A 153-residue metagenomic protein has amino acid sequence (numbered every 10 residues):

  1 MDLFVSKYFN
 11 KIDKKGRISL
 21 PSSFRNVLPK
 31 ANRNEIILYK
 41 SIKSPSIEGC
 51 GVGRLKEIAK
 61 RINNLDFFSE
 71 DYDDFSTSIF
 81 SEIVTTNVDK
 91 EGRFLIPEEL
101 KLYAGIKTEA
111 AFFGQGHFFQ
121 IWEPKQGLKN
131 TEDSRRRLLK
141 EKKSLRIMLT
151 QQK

Functional and structural regions predicted by a protein language model:
M1-F9, K14-R17, S23-T86, K90-E91 (+1 more regions): Flexible "stalk/tail and boundary" regions
